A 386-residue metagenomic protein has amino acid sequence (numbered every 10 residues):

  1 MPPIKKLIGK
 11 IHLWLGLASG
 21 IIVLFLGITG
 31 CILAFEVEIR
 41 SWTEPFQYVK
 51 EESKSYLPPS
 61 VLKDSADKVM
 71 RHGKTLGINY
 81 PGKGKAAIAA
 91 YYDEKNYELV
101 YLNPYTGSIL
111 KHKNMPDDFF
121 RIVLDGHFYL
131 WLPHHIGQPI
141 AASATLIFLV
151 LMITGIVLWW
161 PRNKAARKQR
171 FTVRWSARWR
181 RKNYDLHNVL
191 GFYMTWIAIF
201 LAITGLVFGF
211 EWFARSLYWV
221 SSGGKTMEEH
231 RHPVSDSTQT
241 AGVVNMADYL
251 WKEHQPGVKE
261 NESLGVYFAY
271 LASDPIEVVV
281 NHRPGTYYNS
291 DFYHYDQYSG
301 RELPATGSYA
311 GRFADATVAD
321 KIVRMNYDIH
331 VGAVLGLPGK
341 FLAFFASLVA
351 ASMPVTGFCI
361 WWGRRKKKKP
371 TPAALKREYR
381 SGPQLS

Functional and structural regions predicted by a protein language model:
M1-S386: Conserved histidines in hydrophobic membrane contexts and catalytic metal-binding motifs
